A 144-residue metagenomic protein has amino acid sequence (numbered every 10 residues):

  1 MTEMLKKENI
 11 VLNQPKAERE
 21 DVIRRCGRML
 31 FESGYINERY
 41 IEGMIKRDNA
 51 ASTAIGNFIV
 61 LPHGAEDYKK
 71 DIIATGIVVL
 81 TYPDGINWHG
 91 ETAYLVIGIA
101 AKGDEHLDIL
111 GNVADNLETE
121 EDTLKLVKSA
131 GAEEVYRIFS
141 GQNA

Functional and structural regions predicted by a protein language model:
M1-A144: Cytosolic covalent-transfer regions centered on His/Cys nucleophiles that carry phosphoryl or persulfide groups
